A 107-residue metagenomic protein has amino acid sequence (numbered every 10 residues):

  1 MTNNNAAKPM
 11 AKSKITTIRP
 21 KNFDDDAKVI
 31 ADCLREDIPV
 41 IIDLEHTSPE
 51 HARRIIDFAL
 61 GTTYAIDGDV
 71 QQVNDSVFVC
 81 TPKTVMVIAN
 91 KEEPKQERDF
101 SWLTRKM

Functional and structural regions predicted by a protein language model:
M1-V40, E45, L60, Y64 (+1 more regions): Positively charged, small/polar-rich N-terminal and surface patches that mediate targeting and assembly and bind
P49-H51: Short, solvent-exposed loop/turn segments at secondary-structure junctions
I55: Acidic, glycine/polar-enriched metal-coordinating patches/loops that mediate binding to polyanionic ligands
